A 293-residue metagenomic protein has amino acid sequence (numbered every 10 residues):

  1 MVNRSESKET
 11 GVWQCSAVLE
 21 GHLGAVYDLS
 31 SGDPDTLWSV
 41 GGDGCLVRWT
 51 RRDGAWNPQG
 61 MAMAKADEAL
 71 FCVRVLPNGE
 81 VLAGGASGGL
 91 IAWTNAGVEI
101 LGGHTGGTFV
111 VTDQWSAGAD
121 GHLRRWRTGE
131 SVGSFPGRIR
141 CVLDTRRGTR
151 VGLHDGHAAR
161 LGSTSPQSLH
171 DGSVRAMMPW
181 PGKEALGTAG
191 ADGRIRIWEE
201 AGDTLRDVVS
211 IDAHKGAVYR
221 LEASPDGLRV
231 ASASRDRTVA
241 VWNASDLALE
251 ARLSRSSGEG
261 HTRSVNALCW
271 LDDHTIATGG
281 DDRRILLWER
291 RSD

Functional and structural regions predicted by a protein language model:
R4-L23: A short helix->beta-strand "capping" segment at the edge of beta-propeller domains
L19-V26, A62-L70, L101-F109, V132-I139 (+3 more regions): WD40/WD-repeat beta-propeller blade N-cap
L29, V73, V111-T112, V142 (+3 more regions): Hydrophobic core register within WD40 beta-propeller blades
S31-P34, V75-N78, D144-R147, P181-K183 (+2 more regions): Residue-level detector of Asp-centered blade-edge/turn motifs that repeat once per structural unit in beta-propeller
L37, V81, Q114, T149-R150 (+3 more regions): Hydrophobic beta-strand positions that form the internal "hydrophobic ladder" of WD40/Gbeta-like beta-propeller blades
V40-D43, G84-S87, A117-D120, G152-D155 (+3 more regions): Conserved strand-to-loop turn within each blade of WD40 beta-propeller repeats
L46-T50, I91-T94, L123-R127, A159-G162 (+3 more regions): WD40-repeat beta-propellers
S264-D293: Blade-level signature of beta-propeller repeat domains, shared across WD40, Kelch, NHL, RCC1 and BNR/Asp-box propellers
